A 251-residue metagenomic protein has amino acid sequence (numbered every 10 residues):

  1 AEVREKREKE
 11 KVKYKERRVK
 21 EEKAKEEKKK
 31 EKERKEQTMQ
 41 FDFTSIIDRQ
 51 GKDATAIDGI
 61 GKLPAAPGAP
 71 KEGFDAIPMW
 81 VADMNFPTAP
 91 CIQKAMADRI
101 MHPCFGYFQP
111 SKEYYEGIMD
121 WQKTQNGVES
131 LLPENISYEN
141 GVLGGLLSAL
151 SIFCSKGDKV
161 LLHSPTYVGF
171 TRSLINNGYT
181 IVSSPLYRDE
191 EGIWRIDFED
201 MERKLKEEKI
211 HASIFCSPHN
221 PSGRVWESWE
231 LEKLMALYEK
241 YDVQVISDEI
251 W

Functional and structural regions predicted by a protein language model:
A1-R34: Acidic, glutamate-rich low-complexity segments that are typically intrinsically disordered and often form long
Q40-G141, S148: N-terminal small-domain helix-loop-helix segment of the aminotransferase-like
G73-I77, H211-A212, V243: Charged active-site motifs of nucleotide-sugar-dependent glycosyltransferases
V81-F86, Y167, P218-P221, W251: Short, solvent-exposed loop/turn segments at secondary-structure junctions
M101, F105-A236: Conserved core of the PLP fold type I
I136, E249-W251: Conserved Walker B
Y179, K240-V243: A short helix->loop->beta-strand "cap" motif at the edges of active sites that frequently abuts
V245-S247: Short beta-strand/loop segment that forms part of the nucleotide-sugar
